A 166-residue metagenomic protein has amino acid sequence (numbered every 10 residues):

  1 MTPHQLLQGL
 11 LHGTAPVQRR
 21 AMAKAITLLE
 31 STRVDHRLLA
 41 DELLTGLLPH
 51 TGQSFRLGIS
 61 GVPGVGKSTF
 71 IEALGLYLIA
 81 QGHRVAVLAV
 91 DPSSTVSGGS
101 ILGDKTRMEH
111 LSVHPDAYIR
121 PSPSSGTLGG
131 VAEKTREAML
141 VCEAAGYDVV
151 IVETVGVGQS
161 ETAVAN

Functional and structural regions predicted by a protein language model:
M1-T2: N-terminal accessory segments
Q5-V17, K24-S60, V65, L74-S160: Nucleotide-state-sensitive switch-loop elements of NTP-binding domains
F70: Hydrophobic positions on the alpha1 helix immediately C-terminal to the Walker A/P-loop
S160-N166: Short Gly/Thr/Asp-enriched flexible loops that form oxyanion-binding sites at enzyme active sites
